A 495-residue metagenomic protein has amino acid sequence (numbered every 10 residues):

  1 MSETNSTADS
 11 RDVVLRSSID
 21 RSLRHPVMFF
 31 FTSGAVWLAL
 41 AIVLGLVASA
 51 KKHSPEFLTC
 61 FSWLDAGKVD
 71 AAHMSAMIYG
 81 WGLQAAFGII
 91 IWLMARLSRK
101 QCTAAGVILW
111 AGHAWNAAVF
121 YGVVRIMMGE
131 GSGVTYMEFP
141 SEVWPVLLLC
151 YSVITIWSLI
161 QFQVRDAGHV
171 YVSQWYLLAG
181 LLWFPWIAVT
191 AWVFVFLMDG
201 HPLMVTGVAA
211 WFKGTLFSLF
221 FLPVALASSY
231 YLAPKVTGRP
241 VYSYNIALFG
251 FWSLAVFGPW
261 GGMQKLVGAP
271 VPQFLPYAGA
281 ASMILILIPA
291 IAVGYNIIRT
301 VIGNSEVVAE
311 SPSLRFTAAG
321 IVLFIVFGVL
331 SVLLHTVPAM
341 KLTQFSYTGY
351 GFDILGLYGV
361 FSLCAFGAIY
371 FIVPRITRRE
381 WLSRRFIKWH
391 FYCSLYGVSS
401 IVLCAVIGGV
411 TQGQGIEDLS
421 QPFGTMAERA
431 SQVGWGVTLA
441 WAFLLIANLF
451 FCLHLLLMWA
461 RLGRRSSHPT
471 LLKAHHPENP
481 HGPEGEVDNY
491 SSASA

Functional and structural regions predicted by a protein language model:
M1-D12, A474-A495: Short, intrinsically disordered terminal tails adjacent to the first/last structured region
D12-V27: Cytosolic juxtamembrane amphipathic/interface segments immediately preceding and feeding into a transmembrane helix
V27-H53, A66-K100, A104-G129, E142-F162 (+7 more regions): Hydrophobic cores of alpha-helical transmembrane segments in multi-pass integral membrane proteins
G133-W144, H169-S173, M204-F212, P272-S282 (+2 more regions): Non-cytosolic membrane-interface motifs at loop->transmembrane helix junctions
V164-A167, R239: Alpha-helical transmembrane bundle and helix-membrane interface signal in multi-pass integral membrane proteins
V195-G207: Short, flexible helix-coil linker/hinge segments at the edges of structured domains or between repeats
G303, V307-E310: Long amphipathic alpha-helical scaffold segments
